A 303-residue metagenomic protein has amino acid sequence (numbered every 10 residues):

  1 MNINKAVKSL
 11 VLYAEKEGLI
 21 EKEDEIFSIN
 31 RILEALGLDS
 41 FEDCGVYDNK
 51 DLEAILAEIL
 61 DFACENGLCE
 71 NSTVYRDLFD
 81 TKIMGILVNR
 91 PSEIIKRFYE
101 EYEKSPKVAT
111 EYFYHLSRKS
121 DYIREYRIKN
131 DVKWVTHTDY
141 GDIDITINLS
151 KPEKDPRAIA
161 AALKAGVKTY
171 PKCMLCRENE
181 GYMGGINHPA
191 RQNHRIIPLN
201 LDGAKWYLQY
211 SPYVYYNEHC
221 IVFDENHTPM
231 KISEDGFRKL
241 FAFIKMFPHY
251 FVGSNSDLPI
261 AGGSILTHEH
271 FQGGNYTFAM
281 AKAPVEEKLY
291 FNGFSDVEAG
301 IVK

Functional and structural regions predicted by a protein language model:
M1-P229, G300-V302: Active-site microenvironments that recognize anionic phosphate/pyrophosphate groups
A162-V167, H227-P229, K239-A242, F271-G274 (+1 more regions): Short, low-complexity, polar/charged sequence segments that are solvent-exposed and flexible
M174-E180, L240-F241, V252-S254, A283-E286: Short C-terminal domain-edge/linker segments immediately following a structured domain
N193-R195, H227-V252: Helical scaffold of the NTase/Pol beta-like nucleotidyltransferase catalytic core
W206-S211, G236, L240-I244, Y290-S295: Structured alpha-helical segments in the cores of large, soluble enzyme domains
L208, V252, E269-F271: Hydrophobic faces of well-ordered beta-strands that scaffold small-molecule active sites in alpha/beta enzyme cores
E218-D224, A261-F278: Histidine-centered divalent-metal-coordination microenvironment in nucleic-acid enzymes
K231, H249-V252, L258-S264, N275-K303: Conserved His + Asp/Glu catalytic blocks
